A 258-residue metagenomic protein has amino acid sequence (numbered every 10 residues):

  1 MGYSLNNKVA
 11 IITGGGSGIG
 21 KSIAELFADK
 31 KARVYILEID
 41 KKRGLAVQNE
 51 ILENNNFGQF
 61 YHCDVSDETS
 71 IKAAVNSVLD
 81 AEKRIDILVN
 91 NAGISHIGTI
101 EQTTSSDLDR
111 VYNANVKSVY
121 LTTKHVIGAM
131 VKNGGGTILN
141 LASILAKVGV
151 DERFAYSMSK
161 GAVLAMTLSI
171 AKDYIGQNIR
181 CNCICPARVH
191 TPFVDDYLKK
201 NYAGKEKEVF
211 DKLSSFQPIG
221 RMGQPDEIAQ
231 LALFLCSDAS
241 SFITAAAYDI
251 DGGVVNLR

Functional and structural regions predicted by a protein language model:
S4, V148, L233, T244-R258: Short C-terminal tail/terminal secondary-structure segment of NAD(P)H-dependent dehydrogenase/reductase domains
V9, G16-S17: Conserved glycine-rich cofactor-binding loop
T99-I100, D107-Y112, L213: Substrate-binding pocket helix/loop in short-chain dehydrogenase/reductase
T103, G149-S157, S169, Y197: Active-site loop-to-helix junction immediately N-terminal to the catalytic Tyr of the SDR YXXXK motif in Rossmann-fold
T123, S159, T167: Active-site helix of classical SDR
G128, K172-G176, S241: Alpha-helical segment proximal to the catalytic Tyr-Lys
S143: Residue(s) in the substrate-gating loop at a strand-loop-helix junction that position the organic substrate next
